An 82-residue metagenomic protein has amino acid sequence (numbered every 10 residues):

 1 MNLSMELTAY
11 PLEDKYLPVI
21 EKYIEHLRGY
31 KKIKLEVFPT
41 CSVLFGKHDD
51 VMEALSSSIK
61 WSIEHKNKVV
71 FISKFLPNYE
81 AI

Functional and structural regions predicted by a protein language model:
M1-I82: Charge-rich, low-complexity N-terminal segments
